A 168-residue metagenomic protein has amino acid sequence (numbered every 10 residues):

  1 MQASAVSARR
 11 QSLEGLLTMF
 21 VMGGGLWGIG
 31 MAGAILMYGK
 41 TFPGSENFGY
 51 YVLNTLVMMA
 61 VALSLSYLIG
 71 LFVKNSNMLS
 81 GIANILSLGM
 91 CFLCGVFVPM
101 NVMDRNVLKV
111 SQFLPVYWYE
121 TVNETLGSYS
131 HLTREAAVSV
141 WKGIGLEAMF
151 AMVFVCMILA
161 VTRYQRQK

Functional and structural regions predicted by a protein language model:
M1-R9: Short helix-to-coil transition segments within interhelical loops that connect adjacent transmembrane helices
A8-I35, V52, L56, A148-A151: Selective transmembrane-helix segments that form parts of the transport pathway or gating/packing helices in multipass
W27-G49, V57, L71-S76, V96-V102 (+2 more regions): Short helix-loop junctions at transmembrane helix boundaries
F48-L56, A60, G81-I82, V110 (+1 more regions): Hydrophobic alpha-helical transmembrane segments
Y50-S76, C91-C94, M149-I158: Hydrophobic alpha-helical transmembrane segments of polytopic membrane proteins
S76-F113: Transmembrane helix segments
M100-W141: Short hydrophobic, aromatic-rich alpha-helical segments embedded in or entering the lipid bilayer of multi-pass
G127-S130, I144-K168: Junction motif at the cytosolic side of a transmembrane helix
